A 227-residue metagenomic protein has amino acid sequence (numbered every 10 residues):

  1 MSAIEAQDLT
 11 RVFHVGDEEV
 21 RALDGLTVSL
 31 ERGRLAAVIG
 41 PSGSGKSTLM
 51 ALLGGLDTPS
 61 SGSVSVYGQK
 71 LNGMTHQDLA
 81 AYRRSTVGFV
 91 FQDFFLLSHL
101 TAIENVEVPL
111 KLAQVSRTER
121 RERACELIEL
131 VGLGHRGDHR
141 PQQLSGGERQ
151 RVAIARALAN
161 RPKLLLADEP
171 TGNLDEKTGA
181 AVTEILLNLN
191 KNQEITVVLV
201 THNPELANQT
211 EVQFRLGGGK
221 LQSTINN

Functional and structural regions predicted by a protein language model:
S2-G217: ABC family nucleotide-binding domain
G218-N226: Conserved switch/coupling elements of ABC/ABC-like ATPase nucleotide-binding domains
